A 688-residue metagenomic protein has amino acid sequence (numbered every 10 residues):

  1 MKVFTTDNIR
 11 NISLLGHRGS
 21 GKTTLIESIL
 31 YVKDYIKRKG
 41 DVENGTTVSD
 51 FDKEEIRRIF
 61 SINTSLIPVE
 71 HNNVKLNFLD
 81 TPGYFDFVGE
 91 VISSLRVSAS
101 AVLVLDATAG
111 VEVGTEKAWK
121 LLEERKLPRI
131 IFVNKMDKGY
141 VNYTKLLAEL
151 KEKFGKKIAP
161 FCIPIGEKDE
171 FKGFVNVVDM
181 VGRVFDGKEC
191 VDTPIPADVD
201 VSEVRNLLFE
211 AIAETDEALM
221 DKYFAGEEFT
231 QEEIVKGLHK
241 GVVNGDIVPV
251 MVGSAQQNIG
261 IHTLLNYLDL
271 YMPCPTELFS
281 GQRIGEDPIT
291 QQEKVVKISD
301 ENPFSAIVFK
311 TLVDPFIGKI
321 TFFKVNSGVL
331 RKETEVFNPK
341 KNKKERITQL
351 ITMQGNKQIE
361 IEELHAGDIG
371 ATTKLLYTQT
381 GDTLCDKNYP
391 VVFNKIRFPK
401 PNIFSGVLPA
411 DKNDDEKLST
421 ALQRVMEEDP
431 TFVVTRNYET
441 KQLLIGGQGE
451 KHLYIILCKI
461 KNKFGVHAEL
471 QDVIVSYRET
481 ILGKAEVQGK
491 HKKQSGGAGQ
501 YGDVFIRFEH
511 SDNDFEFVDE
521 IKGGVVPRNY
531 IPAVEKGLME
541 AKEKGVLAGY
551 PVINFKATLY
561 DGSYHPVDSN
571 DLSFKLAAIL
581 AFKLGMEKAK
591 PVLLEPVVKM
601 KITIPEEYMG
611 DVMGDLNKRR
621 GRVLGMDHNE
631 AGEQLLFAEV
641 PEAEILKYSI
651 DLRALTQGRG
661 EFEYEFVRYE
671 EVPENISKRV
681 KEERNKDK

Functional and structural regions predicted by a protein language model:
M1-K688: Structural and coupling elements of P-loop NTPases
